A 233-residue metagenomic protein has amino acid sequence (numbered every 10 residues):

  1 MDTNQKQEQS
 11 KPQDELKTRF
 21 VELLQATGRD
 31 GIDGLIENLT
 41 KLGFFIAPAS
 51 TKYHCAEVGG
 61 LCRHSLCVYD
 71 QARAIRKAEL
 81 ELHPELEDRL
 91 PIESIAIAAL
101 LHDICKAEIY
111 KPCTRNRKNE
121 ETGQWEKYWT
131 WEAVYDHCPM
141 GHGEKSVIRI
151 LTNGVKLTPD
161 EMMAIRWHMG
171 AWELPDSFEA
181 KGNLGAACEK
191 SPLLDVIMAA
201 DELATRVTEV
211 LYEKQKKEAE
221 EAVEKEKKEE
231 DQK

Functional and structural regions predicted by a protein language model:
M1-D2, H168: Generic N-terminal leader/presequence segments
D2-N119, W125: Acidic/His-rich, divalent-metal-binding segments that scaffold phosphate/diphosphate chemistry
Q7, E224-K228: Intrinsically disordered, low-complexity terminal tails and inter-domain linkers enriched for S/T/G/P/D/E
G28-I32, A47, E173, T208-L211 (+1 more regions): Residue-level signal for secondary-structure boundary elements
C55-E57, R63, I75, E87-E213: Divalent metal-dependent catalytic cores for phosphoryl transfer on phosphate-bearing substrates
L86, E230-K233: Short acidic DE-rich linear segments
